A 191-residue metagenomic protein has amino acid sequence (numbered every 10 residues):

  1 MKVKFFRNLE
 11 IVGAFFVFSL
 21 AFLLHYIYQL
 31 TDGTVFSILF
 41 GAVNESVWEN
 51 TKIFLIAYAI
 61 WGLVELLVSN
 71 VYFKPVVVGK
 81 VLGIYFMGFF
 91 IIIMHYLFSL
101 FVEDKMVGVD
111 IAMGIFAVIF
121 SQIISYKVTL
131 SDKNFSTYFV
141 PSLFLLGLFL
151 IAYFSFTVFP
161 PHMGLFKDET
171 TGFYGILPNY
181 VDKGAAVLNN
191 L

Functional and structural regions predicted by a protein language model:
M1-G13: N-terminal membrane topogenic signal
V17-G33, F154-V158: Alpha-helical transmembrane segments of multi-pass membrane proteins
A21, H25, W61, E65 (+1 more regions): Small-polar-interrupted transmembrane alpha-helices in polytopic inner-membrane proteins
S37-S46, L67-V78, F101-K105: Short juxtamembrane and helix-loop transition motifs at transmembrane-helix boundaries in membrane proteins
L39-I53, I176-A186: Short aromatic-rich membrane-water interface segments that cap or initiate transmembrane helices in multi-pass membrane
K52-E65, I115-Y126: Hydrophobic cores of alpha-helical transmembrane segments in multi-pass inner/ER membrane proteins, independent
L97-G108, S131: Membrane-interface helix caps and helix-loop-helix hairpins in membrane proteins
T129-L191: Terminal transmembrane helical module of multi-pass membrane proteins
